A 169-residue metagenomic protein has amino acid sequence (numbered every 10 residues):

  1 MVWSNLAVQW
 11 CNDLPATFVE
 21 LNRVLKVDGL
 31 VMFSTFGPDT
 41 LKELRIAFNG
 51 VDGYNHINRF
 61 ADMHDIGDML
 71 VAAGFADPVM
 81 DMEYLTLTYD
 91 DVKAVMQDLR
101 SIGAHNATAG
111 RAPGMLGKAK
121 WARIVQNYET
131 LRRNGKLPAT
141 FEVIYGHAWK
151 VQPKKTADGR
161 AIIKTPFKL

Functional and structural regions predicted by a protein language model:
M1-P15, T35: A short SAM/SAH-binding and catalytic strip from SAM-dependent methyltransferases
S4, D13-L14, I46, H56 (+4 more regions): S-adenosylmethionine
S4-L6, V24, L44: Conserved short hydrophobic patches within well-ordered secondary structure
P15-L30: A short glycine-rich, Lys/Arg-flanked "PGG" loop and its adjoining helix->strand segment in the class I
D28-A94, S101-M115: Conserved catalytic/acceptor-binding region of the Class I
K93-L169: C-terminal lobe and adjacent flexible extensions of AdoMet/dcAdoMet transferase-like proteins
